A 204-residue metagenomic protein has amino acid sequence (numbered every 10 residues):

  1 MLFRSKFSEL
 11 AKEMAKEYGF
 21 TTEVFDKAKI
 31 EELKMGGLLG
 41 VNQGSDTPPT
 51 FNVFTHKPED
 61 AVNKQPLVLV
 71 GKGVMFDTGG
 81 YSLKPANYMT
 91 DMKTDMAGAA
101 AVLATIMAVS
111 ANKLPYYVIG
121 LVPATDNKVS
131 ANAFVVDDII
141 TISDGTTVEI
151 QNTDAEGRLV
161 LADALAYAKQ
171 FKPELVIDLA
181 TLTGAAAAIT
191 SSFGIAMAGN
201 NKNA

Functional and structural regions predicted by a protein language model:
F7-A204: A generic structural signal for tightly packed, nonpolar segments enriched in small/aliphatic residues
